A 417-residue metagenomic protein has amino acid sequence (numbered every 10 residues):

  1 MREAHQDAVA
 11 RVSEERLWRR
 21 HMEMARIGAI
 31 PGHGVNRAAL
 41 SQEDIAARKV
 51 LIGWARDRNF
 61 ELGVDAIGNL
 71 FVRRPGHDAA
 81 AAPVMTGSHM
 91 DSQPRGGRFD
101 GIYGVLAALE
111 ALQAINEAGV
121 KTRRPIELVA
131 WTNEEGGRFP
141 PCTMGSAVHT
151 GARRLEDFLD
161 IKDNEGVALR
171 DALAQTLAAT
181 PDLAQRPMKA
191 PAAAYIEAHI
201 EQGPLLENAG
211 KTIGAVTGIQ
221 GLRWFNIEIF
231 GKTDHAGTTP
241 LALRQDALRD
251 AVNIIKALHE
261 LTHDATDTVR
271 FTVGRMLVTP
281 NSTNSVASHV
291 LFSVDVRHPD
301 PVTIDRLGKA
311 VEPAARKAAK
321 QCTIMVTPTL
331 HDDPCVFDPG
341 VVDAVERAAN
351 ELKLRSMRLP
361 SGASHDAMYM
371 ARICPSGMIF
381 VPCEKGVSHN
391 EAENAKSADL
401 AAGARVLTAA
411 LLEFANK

Functional and structural regions predicted by a protein language model:
R2-S41, F158, P328, D332: N-terminal capping segment at the start of a domain
L17-I30, G87-S88, R355-V406, L411-F414: Zn-dependent metallopeptidase/amidohydrolase metal-coordination segment
A29-P75: A non-catalytic alpha/beta surface segment that caps or lines the substrate-entry region of metallo-dependent hydrolase
A39, T272-N281, S293-D300, T323-V342 (+1 more regions): A short beta-alpha structural unit
R58, L70-Y103, A108: Catalytic-core environment of secreted peptidases
T86, R95-E135, R223-I229, T238-L261 (+3 more regions): Alpha-helical metal-binding/catalytic segments enriched in His/Glu/Asp
E134, P140-P301: Midchain, well-structured core segments that form catalytic/ion-binding scaffolds
I219, H235, T239-A265, V311 (+2 more regions): His/Asp/Glu-rich mid-to-C-terminal helical/loop segments that flank catalytic regions of hydrolases
